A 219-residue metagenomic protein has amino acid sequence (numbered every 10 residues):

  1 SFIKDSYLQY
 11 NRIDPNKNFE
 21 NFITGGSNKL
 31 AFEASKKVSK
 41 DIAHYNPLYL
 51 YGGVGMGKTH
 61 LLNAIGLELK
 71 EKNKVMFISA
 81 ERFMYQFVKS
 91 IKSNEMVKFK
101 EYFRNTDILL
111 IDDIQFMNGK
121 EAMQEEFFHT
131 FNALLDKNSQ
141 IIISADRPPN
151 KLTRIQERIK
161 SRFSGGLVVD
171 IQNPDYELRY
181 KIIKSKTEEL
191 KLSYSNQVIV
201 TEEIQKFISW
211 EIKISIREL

Functional and structural regions predicted by a protein language model:
L8-K29: Dynamic helix-loop-helix/coil hinge segments at AAA+ ATPase domain boundaries and subdomain interfaces
A43-N63: Walker A/P-loop nucleotide-binding motif
N73-I108, N118-E121: Short glycine-rich substrate-engagement loop in P-loop NTPases that contacts/grips substrate
V88-K92, P149-G165: Short regulatory helix/loop adjacent to the ATP-binding pocket of P-loop NTPases
T153, G166-R179: Conserved AAA+ ATPase "SRH/arginine-finger" region at the nucleotide-binding site
G166, Y180-Y194, F207: Conserved AAA+ ATPase "sensor/coupling" helix adjacent to the nucleotide-binding pocket
N196-E211: Short conserved motifs of the RecA-like P-loop NTPase core
I212-L219: The conserved phosphate-sensing helix
